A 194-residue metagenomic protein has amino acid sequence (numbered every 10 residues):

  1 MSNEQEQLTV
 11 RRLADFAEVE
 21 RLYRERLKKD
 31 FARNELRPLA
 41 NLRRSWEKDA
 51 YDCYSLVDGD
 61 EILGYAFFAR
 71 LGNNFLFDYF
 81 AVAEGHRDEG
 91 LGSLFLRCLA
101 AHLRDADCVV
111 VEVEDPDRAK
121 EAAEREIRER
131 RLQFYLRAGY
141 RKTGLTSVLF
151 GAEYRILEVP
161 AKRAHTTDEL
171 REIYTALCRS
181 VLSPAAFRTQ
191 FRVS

Functional and structural regions predicted by a protein language model:
M1-N41, R155, E169, A176 (+3 more regions): Short amphipathic alpha-helix that is part of the acyltransferase structural core
K29-G59: Active-site rim helix/loop that mediates acceptor-substrate recognition in acyltransferases
S55, E61-A69, N74-A81: Conserved beta-strand in the GNAT
R70-D78, R87, D105-D107, E153: A conserved beta-turn-beta hairpin within the catalytic core of GNAT-like acetyltransferases that forms part
F80-R87, D115-D117: A short, internal acetyl-CoA/4′-phosphopantetheine-binding micro-motif in the GNAT/acyltransferase core
D88-L103: Conserved acetyl-CoA-binding loop-helix of GNAT-fold acetyltransferases
L103-I127: Conserved GNAT acetyl-CoA-binding A-motif
I127-R128, V148-S194: C-terminal "cap" of GNAT-fold acetyltransferases
